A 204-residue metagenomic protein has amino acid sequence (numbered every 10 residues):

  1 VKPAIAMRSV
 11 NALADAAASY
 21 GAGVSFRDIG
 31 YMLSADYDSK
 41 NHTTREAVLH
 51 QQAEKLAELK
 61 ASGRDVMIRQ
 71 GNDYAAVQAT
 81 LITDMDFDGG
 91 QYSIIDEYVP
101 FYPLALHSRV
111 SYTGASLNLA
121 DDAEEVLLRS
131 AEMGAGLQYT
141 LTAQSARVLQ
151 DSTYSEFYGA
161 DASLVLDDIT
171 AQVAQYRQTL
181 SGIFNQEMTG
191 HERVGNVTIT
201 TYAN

Functional and structural regions predicted by a protein language model:
K2-A22, G30-N204: Active-site-proximal substrate-binding groove within the catalytic cores of carbohydrate-active enzymes
